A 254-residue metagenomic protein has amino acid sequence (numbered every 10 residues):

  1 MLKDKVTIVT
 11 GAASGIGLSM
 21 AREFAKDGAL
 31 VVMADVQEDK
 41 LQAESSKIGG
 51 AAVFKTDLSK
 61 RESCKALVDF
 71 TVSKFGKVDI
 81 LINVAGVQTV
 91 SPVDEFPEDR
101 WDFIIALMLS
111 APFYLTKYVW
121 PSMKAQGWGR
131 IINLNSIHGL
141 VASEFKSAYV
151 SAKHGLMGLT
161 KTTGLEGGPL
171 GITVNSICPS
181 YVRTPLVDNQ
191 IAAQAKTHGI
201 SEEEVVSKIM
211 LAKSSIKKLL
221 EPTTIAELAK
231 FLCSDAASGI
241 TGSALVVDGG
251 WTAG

Functional and structural regions predicted by a protein language model:
L2-V31: Canonical Rossmann dinucleotide-binding motif of NAD(H)/NADP(H)-dependent dehydrogenases/reductases, specifically
P92-V93, P97-I105, I131, M210: Substrate-binding pocket helix/loop in short-chain dehydrogenase/reductase
D94, V141-A148, P169-L170, K217 (+1 more regions): Active-site loop immediately N-terminal to the catalytic Tyr-X3-Lys motif of short-chain dehydrogenase/reductase
F113-Y114, W120, W128, I216-V247 (+1 more regions): C-terminal substrate-recognition "lid" of short-chain dehydrogenase/reductases
T116, A152, T160: Active-site helix of classical SDR
S136: Residue(s) in the substrate-gating loop at a strand-loop-helix junction that position the organic substrate next
G168, T173, I240-G242: Short, small/polar-rich loop/turn modules that mediate ligand/substrate recognition or access, typified
